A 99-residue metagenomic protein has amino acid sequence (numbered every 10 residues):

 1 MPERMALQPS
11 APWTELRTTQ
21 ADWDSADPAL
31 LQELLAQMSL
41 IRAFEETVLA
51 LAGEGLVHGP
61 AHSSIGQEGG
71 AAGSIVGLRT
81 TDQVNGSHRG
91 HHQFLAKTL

Functional and structural regions predicted by a protein language model:
M1-L31: Charged, compositionally biased N-terminal leader segments and the immediate start of the first structured element
E3, E15, E33, E45-E46 (+2 more regions): Glutamate identity and glutamate-enriched acidic tracts
E46, A50, E54-L99: Cofactor-binding active-site loop characterized by glycine-rich and histidine/acidic residues
